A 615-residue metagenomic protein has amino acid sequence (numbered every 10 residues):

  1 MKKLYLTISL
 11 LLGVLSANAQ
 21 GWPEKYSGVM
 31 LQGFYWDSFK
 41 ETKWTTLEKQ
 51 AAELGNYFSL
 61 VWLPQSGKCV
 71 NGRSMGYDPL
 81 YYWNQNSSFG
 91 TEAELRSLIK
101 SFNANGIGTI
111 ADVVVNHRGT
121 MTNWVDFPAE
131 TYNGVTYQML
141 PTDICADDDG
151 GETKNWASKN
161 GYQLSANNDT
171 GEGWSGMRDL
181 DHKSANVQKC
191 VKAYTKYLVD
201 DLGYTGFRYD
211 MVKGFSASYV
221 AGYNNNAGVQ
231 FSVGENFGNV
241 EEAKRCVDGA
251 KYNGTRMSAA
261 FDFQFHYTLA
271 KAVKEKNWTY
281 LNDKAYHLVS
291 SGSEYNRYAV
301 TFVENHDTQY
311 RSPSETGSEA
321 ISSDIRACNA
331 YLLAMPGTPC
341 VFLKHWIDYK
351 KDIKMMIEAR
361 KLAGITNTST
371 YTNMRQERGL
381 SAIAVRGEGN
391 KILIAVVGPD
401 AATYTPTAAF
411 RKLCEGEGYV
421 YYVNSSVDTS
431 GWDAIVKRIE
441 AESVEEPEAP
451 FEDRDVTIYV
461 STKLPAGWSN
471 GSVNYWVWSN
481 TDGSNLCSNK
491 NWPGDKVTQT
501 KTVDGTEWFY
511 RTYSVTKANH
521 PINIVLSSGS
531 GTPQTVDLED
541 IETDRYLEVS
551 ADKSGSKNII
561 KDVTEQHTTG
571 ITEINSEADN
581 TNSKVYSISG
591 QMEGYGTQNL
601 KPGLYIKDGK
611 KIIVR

Functional and structural regions predicted by a protein language model:
M1-L4, R615: Positively charged n-region of N-terminal signal peptides that target proteins for export
S9-N18: Hydrophobic h-region of N-terminal signal peptides that target proteins for export in Gram-negative bacteria
L15, T569-R615: C-terminal outer-membrane/trafficking sorting elements
Q20-W174, L180, K213-G234, N239-V240: Acidic/aromatic-lined carbohydrate-recognition and catalytic surfaces of CAZymes acting on diverse glycans
W22-W36, T46-G55, Q65-G67, G72-D78 (+4 more regions): Active-site-proximal helices and loops of the catalytic beta/alpha 8
N123-K189, G254-K271, E275, V300-T301 (+4 more regions): Glycan-binding loop/region signatures in secreted carbohydrate-active enzymes
G467-K517, S530-D537: Aromatic-rich carbohydrate-binding modules that target alpha-glucans
S530-K561: Structured interaction patches on ligand/partner-binding surfaces of diverse proteins
